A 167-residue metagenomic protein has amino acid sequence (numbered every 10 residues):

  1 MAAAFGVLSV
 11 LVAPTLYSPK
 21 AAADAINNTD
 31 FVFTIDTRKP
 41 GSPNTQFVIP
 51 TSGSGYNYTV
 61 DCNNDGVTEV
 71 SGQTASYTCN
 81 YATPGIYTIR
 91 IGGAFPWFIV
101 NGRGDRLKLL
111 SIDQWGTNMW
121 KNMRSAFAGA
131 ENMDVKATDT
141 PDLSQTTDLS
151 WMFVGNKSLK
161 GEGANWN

Functional and structural regions predicted by a protein language model:
M1-A25: Sec-dependent, cleavable N-terminal signal peptides
A22-N167: Negatively charged
